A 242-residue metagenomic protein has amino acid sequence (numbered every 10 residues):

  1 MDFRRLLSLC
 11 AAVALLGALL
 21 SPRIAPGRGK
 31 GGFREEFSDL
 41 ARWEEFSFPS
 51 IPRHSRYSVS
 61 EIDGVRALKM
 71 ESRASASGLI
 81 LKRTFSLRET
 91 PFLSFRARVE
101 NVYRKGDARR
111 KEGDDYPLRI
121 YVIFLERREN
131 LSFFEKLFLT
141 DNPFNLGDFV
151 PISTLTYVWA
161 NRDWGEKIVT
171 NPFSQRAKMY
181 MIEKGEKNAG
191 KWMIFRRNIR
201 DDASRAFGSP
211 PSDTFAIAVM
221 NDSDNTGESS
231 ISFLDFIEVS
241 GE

Functional and structural regions predicted by a protein language model:
C10-A18: Bacterial N-terminal signal peptides
I24-I51, F133-T140: Extracellular carbohydrate-recognition regions
F37, I217, F236-V239: Extracellular beta-strand elements of beta-rich domains used for carbohydrate recognition/degradation or cell-matrix
S58-G78: Short carbohydrate-recognition loop motifs
K82-L93, E186-A189: Extracellular/lumenal carbohydrate-interaction signature centered on repeated Trp-anchored short motifs
R96-V102, L125-R127, R200: Solvent-exposed strand-to-loop "edge" motifs in beta-rich extracellular domains
D115, L125-F173: Extracellular/luminal beta-rich ligand-recognition and adhesion surfaces characterized by aromatic-Gly/Pro-enriched
L118-I120, Q175-G185, A189-G227: Extracellular beta-strand ligand-recognition surfaces/modules
